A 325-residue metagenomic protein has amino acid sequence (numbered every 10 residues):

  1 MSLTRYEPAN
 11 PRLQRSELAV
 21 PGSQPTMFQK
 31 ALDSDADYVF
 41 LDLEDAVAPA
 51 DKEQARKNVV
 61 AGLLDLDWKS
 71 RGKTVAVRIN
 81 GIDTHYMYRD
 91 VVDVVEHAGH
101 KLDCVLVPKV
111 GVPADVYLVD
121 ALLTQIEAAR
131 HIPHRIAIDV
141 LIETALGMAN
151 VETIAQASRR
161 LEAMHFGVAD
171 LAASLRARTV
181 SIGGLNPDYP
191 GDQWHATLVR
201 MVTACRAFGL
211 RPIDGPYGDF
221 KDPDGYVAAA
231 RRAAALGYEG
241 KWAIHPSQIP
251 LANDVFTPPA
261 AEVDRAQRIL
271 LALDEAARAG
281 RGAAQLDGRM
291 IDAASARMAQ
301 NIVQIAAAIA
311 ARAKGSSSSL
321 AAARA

Functional and structural regions predicted by a protein language model:
M1-A325: Expand to "…catalyze enediolate/carbanion chemistry for C-C bond making/breaking, isomerization, decarboxylation
